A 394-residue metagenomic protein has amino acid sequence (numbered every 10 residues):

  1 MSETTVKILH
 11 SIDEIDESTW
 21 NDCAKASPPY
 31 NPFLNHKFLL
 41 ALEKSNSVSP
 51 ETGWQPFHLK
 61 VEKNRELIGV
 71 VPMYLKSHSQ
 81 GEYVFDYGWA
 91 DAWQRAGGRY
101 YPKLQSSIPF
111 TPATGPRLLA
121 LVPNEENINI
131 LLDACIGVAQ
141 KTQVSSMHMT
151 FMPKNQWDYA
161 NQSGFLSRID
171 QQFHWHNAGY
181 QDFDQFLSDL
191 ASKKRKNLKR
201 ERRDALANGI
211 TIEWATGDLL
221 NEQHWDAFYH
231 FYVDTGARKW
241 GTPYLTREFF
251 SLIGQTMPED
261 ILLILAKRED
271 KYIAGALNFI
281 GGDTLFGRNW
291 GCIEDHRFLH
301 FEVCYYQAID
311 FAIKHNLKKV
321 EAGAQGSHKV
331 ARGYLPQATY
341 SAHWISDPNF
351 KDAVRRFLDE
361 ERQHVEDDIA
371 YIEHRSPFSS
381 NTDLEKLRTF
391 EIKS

Functional and structural regions predicted by a protein language model:
M1-S394: N-acyltransferase acceptor-side catalytic subdomain
